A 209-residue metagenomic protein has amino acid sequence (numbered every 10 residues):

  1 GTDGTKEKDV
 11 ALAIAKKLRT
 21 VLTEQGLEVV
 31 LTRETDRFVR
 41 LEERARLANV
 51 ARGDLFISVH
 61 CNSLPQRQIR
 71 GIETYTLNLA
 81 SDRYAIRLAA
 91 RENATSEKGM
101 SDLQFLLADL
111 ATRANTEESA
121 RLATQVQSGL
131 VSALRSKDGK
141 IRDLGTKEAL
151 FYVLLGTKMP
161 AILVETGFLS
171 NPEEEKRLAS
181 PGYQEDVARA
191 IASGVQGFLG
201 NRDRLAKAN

Functional and structural regions predicted by a protein language model:
T2-N209: Active-site-proximal helix/loop segments of hydrolytic enzymes
